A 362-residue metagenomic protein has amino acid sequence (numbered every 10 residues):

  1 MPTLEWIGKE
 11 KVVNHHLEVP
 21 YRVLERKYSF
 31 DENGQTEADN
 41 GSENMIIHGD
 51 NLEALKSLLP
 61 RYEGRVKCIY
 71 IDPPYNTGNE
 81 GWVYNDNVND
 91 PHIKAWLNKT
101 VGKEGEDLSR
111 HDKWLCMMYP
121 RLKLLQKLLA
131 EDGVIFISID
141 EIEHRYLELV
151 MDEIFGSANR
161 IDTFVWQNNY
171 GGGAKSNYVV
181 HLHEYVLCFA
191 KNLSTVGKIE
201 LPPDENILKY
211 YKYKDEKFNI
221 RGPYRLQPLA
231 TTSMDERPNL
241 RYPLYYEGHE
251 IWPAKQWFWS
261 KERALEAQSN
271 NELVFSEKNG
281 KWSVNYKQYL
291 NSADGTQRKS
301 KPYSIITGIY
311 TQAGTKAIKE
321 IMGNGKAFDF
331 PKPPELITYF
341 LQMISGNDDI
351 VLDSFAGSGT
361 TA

Functional and structural regions predicted by a protein language model:
M1-Y70, Y75-P120: DnaQ-like (DEDDh/DEDDy) 3′-5′ exonuclease domain used for proofreading and 3′-end trimming on nucleic acids
L4-W6, V13-H15, P91-H92, L115 (+2 more regions): Conserved S-adenosyl-L-methionine
T36-S57, A313-I350: Glycine-rich adenosyl-nucleotide cofactor-binding module
A54-R61, R65-I69, P73, R121-L124 (+9 more regions): Generic, well-ordered alpha-helical scaffold segments in large soluble proteins
V101-C116, I135-I142, G173-V180, N324-P331 (+2 more regions): Alpha-helix capping and helix-loop boundary segments enriched in small/acidic/polar residues
E104, L108-I161: Conserved Class I SAM-dependent methyltransferase catalytic core
I161-C188: Class I S-adenosyl-L-methionine
G173, N192-G323, P334: Active-site-adjacent helix-turn-beta-strand microarchitecture at beta-sheet edges that either contains or buttresses
